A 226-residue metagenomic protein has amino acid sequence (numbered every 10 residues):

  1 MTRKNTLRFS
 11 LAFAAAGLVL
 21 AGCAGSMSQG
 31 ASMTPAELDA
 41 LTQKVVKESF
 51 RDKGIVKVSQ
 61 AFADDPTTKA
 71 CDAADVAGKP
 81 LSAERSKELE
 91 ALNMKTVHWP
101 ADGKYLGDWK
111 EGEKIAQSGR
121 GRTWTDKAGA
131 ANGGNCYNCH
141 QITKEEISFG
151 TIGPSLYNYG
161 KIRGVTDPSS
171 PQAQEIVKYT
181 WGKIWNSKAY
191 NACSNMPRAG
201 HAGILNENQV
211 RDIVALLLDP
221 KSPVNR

Functional and structural regions predicted by a protein language model:
T2-F13: Bacterial N-terminal signal peptides that target proteins for export
T2-R3, L18-R122, K183, L216-R226: Post-cleavage N-terminal segment of exported redox proteins
L11-A14, A101, T125, E145 (+1 more regions): Residues embedded in well-ordered secondary-structure elements
G17-A21, K144-I147: Residue-level signal for alpha-helical transmembrane segments in multi-pass membrane proteins
L41, V46-S49, G107-E111, Y137-N138 (+2 more regions): Extracytoplasmic electron-transfer domains, predominantly the class I c-type cytochrome c fold
D102, A128-A130, A199-L205: A glycine-rich, coil/turn loop motif that links secondary-structure elements
R122-T125, E145-F149, P223-V224: Secretory-pathway/luminal and periplasmic proteins that interact with or process carbohydrate-rich
W124-N135: Local sequence-structure signature of Cys/Sec-based thiol-disulfide redox active-site neighborhoods
